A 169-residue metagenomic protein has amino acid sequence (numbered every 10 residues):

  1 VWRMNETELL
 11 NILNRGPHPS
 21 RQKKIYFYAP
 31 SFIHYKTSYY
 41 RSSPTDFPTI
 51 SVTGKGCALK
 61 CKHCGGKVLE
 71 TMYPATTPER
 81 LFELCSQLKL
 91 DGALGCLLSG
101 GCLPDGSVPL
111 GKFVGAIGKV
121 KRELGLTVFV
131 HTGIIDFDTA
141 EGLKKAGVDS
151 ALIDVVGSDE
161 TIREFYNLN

Functional and structural regions predicted by a protein language model:
V1-K55, L59: Flexible, acidic/Gly-rich N-terminal and inter-domain linker regions that tether and position cofactor-handling modules
F32, S38-P48, T53, G66-F165 (+1 more regions): Conserved Radical SAM active-site core
C61-C64: The canonical Cys-X-X-Cys-His
